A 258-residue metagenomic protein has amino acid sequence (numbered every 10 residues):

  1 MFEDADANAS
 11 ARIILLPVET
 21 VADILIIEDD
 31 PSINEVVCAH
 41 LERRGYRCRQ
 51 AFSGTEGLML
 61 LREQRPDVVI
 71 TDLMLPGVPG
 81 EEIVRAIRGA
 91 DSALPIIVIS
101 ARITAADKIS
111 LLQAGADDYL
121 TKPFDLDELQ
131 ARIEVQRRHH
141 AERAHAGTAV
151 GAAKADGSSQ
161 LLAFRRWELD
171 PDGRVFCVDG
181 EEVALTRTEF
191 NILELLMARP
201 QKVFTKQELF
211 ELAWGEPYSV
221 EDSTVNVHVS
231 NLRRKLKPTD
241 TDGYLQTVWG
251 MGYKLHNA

Functional and structural regions predicted by a protein language model:
F2-H145: N-terminal/domain-start alpha-helical segments
L16-E19, A90, D156, L161 (+3 more regions): Short, flexible hinge/linker loops that cap or flank conserved catalytic cores
D23, V135-V203, Q207: Short, Lys/Arg-enriched segments at the junction into DNA-binding effector domains of transcriptional regulators
G45, Q130-I133, P171, A213 (+1 more regions): Short amphipathic alpha-helical/adjacent loop interface patches that line ligand and macromolecule-binding sites
P66, S92, R138-A141, Q201 (+3 more regions): Generic structural signal for secondary-structure transition and capping sites
V175-Y244, W249-M251: Positively charged, aromatic-enriched patches within helix-turn-helix-type DNA-binding elements, predominantly
L255-N257: Short, cationic-aromatic polyanion-contact patches
